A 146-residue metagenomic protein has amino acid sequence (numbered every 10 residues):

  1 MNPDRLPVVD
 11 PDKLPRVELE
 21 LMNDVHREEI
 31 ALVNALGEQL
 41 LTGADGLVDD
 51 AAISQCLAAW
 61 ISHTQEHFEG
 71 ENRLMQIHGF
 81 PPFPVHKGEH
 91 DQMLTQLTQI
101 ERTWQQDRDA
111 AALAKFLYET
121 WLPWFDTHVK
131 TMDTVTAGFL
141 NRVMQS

Functional and structural regions predicted by a protein language model:
M1-S146: Small-residue-biased structural context
